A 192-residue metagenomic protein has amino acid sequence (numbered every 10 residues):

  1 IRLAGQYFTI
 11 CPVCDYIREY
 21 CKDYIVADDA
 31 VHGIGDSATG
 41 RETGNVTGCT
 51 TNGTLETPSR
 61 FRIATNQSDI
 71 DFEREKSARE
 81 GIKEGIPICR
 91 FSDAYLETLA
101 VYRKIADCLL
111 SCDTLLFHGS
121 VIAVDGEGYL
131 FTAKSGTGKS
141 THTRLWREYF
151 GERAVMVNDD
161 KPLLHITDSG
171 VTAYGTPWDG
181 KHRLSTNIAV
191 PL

Functional and structural regions predicted by a protein language model:
I1-G40, G44-S135, L145-V155, L163-L192: A noncatalytic interaction/capping subdomain that flanks phosphate/NTP-handling catalytic cores
K139: Conserved lysine of the Walker
H142: Hydrophobic positions on the alpha1 helix immediately C-terminal to the Walker A/P-loop
